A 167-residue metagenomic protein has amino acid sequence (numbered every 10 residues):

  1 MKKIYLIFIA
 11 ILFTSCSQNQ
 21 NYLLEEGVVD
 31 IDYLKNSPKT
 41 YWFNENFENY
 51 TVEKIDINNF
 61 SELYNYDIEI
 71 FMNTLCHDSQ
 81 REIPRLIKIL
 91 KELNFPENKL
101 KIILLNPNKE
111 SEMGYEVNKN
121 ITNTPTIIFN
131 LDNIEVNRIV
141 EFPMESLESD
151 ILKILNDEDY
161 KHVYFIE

Functional and structural regions predicted by a protein language model:
M1-I4: Positively charged n-region of N-terminal signal peptides that target proteins for export
T14-S15: C-terminal motif of bacterial Sec signal peptides marking the signal peptidase cleavage site
Q20-L63: N-terminal leader/targeting and pre-domain segments
S61-E92: Local sequence-structure signature of Cys/Sec-based thiol-disulfide redox active-site neighborhoods
I70-T74, E97-S111: Thiol-based oxidoreductase modules, predominantly thioredoxin-like and allied folds used for disulfide exchange
K119-N130: Structural micro-motif
F129-V163: Non-catalytic, surface beta->alpha helical segment in thiol-disulfide oxidoreductase systems
